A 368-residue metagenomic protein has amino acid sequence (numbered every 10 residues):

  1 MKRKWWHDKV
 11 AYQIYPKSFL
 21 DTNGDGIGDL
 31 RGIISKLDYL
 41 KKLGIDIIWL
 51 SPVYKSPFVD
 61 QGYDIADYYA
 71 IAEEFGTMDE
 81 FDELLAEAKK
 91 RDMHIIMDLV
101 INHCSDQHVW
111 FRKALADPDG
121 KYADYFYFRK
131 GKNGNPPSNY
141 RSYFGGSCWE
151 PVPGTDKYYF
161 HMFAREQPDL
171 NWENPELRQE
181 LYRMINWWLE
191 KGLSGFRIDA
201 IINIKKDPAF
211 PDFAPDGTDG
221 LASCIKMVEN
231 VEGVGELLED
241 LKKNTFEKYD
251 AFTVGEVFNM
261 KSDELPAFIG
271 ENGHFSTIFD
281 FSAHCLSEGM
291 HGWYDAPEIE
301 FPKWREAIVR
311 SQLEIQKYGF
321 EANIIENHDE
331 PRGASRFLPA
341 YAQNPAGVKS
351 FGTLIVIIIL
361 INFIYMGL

Functional and structural regions predicted by a protein language model:
M1-L368: Active-site and adjacent substrate-binding regions of carbohydrate-active enzymes
